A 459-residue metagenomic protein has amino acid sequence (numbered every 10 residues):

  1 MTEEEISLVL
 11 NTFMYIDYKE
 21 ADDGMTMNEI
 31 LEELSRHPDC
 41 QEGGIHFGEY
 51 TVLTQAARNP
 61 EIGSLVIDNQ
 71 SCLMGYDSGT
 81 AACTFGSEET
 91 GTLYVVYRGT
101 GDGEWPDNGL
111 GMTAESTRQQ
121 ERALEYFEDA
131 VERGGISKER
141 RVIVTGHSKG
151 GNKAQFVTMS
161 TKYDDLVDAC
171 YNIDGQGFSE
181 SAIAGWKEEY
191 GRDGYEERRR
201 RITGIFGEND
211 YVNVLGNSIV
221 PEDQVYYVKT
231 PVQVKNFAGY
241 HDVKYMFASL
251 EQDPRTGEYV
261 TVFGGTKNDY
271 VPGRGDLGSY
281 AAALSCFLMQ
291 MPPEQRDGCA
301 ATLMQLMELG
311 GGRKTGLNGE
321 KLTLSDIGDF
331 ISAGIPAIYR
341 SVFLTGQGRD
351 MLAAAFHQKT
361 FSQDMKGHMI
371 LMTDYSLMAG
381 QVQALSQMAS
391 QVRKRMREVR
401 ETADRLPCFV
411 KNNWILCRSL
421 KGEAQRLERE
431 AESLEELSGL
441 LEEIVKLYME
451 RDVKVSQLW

Functional and structural regions predicted by a protein language model:
M1-H46: N-terminal low-complexity, Ser/Thr- and acidic-residue-enriched intrinsically disordered segments
I6, M27, E49-Y50, R58 (+2 more regions): Short amphipathic alpha-helical segments that mediate assembly, nucleic-acid/protein binding, or membrane association
S35-V142, T161, D165-Y171, E180 (+1 more regions): A conserved cap/lid and substrate-binding interface adjacent to the catalytic center of lipid-processing enzymes
V95-Y97, N108-G109, V144-T145, K149-Q155 (+4 more regions): Long, contiguous hydrophobic alpha-helical segments, chiefly transmembrane helices and signal peptides
G111-R118, R141, T145, Q425 (+2 more regions): Conserved aromatic-histidine-acidic binding/catalytic patches
E121-L124, E128-S218: Serine-dependent carboxylesterase/thioesterase catalytic core of lipase-like alpha/beta-hydrolase/SGNH enzymes
R200-F206, V212-D329: Charged, amphipathic alpha-helical linkers/stalks
Y280-W459: N-terminal secretion-targeting helices of virulence/extracellular proteins, encompassing both classical Sec signal
